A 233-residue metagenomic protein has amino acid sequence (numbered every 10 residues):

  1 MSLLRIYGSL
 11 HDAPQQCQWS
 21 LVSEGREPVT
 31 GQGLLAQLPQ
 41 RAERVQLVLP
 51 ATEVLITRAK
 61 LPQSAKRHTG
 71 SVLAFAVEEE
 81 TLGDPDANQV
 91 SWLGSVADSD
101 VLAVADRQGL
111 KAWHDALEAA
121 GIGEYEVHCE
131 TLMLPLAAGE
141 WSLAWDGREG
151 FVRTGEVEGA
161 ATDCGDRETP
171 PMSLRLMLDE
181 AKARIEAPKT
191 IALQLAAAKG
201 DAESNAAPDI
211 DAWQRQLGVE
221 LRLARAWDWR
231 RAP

Functional and structural regions predicted by a protein language model:
M1-P233: Hydrophobic/aromatic-enriched cytosolic interaction surfaces used to assemble or bind macromolecules
